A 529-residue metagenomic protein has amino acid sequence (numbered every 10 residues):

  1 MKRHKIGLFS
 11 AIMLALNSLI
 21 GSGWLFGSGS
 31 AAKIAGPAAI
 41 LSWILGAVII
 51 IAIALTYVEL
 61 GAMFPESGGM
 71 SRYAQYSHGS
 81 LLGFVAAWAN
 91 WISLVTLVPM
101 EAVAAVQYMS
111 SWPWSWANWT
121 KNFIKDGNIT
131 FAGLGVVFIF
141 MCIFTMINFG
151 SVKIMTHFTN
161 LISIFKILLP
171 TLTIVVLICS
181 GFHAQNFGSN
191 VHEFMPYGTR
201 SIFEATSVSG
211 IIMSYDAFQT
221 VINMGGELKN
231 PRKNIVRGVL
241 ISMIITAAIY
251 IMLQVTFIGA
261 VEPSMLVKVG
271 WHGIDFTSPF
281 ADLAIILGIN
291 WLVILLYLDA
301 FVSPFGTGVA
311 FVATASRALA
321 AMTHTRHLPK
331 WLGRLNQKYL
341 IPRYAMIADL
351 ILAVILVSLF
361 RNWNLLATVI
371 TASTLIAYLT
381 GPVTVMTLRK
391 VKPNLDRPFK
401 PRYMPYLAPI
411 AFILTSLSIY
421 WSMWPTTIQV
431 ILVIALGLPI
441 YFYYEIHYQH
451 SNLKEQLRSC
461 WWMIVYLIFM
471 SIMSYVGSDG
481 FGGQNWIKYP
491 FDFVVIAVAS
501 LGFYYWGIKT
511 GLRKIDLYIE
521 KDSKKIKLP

Functional and structural regions predicted by a protein language model:
M1-K5, V385-L407, I428-P529: Terminal cytosolic tails of multi-pass membrane transporters, especially the segment immediately following the final
M1-S28, K33-P37, I51-L55, S67 (+3 more regions): Membrane-interface "cap" regions at the ends of multi-pass membrane proteins
K2-I6, L16, F26-A132, I245 (+2 more regions): Extracellular loop-to-transmembrane helix junctions
R3, L8, F131-F138, K229-R232 (+6 more regions): Loop-to-transmembrane helix boundary motifs in multi-pass membrane proteins
I6-G23, V137-I143, L177-S180, F194-A260 (+2 more regions): Hydrophobic, membrane-embedded alpha-helices of multi-pass small-molecule transporters
R72-Q75, G79, S111-W116, F194 (+2 more regions): TM-loop-TM module centered on a large, flexible mid-protein loop between adjacent transmembrane helices in multi-pass
S110-W112, N148, I164-E193, Q254-P263 (+2 more regions): Hydrophobic alpha-helical segments and their helix-loop junctions in multi-pass secondary transporters
A132-H183, V239-M243, I370-L379, V430-L436: Membrane-interface loop-to-helix entry segments
